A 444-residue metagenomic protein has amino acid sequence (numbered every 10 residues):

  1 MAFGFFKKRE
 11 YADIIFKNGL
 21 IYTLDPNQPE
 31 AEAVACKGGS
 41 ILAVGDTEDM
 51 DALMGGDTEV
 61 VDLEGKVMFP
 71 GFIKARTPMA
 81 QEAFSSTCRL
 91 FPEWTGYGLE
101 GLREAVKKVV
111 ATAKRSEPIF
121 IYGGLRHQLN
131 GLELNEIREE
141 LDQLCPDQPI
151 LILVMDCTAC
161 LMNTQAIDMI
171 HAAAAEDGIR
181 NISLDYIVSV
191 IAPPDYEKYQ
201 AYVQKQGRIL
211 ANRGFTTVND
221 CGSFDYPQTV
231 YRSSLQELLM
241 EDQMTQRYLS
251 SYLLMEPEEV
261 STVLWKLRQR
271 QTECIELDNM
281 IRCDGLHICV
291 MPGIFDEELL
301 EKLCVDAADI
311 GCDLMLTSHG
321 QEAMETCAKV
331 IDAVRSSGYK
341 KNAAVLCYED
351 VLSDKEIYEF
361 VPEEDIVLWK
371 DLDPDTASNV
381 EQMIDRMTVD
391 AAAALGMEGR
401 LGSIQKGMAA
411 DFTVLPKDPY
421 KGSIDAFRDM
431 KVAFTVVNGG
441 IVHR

Functional and structural regions predicted by a protein language model:
R9-K17, Y22, P26-K37, I41-W265 (+3 more regions): Divalent metal-binding segments
N18-I21, V351, K355, D375-Y420: C-terminal helical cap
F69-A75, L346-E349, W369-D371: Active-site neighborhood of phospho(di)ester-bond hydrolases with catalytic His/Asp-centered motifs
S86-P92, Y339-L346, L372-N379: Short beta-alpha connecting loops at secondary-structure transitions that line or flank enzyme active sites
L238-E241, Q269-I281, V334-G338, V361: Acidic (Asp/Glu)-rich catalytic clusters
C312-E322, E363, V367-P374, L395 (+1 more regions): Short acidic/histidine-rich active-site segments
D332-V334, K355-L368: Glycine-enriched alpha-helix->loop->beta-strand junction motifs that scaffold or abut catalytic
V389-D390, K406-D411, D429-R444: Mid-to-C-terminal alpha-helical segments outside catalytic/metal-binding sites
